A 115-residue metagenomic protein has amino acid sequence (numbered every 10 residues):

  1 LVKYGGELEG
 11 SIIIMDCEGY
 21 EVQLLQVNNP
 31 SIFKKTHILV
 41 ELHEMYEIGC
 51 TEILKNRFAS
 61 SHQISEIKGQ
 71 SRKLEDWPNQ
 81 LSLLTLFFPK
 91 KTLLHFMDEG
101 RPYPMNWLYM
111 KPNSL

Functional and structural regions predicted by a protein language model:
L1-K55: Active-site segment flanking the S-adenosylmethionine/decSAM binding pocket in AdoMet-dependent transferases
M45-L115: Rossmann-like AdoMet/SAM-dependent catalytic core
